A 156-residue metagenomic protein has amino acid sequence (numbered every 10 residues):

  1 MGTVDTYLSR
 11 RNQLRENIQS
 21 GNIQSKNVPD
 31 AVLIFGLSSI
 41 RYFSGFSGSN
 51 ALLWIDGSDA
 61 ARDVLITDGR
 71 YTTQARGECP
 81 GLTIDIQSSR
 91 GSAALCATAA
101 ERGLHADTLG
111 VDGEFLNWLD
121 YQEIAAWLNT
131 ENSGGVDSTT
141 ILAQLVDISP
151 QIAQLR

Functional and structural regions predicted by a protein language model:
M1-V64, A93, A97-A106, Y121-A126 (+1 more regions): Terminal domain-start leader segments
R10, Y71-A75, R156: Charged, low-complexity, helix-prone segments enriched in Lys/Glu/Asp/Gln
G36, D68-G69, G113: Helix N-cap/beta->alpha junction signal
I66-A97, E101: Compact, glycine/acidic-enriched structural inserts
D107-G113: Short glycine-rich phosphate-binding loop at a beta-alpha junction
N117-W118: Domain-scale recognition of functional cores that engage charged ligands
